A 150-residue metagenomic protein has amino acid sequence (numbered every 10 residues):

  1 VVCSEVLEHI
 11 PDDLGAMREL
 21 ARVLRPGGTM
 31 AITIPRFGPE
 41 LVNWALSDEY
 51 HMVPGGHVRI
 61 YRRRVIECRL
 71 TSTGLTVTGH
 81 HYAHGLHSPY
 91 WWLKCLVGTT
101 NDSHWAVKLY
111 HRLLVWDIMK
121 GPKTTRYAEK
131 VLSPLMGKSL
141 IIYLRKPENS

Functional and structural regions predicted by a protein language model:
V1-N43, R63-E67, I142-K146: Conserved SAM-binding loop
E5, G55-G56, T78: Generic anion/oxyanion-binding catalytic loop in active/binding sites
I10, R59-I60, P134-L135: Short, solvent-exposed loop/helix junctions and linker helices that flank or host conserved functional motifs
A45, H84-S150: A C-terminal cap/extension of S-adenosyl-L-methionine-dependent methyltransferases that defines the acceptor-substrate
D48-V65, Y82-A83: Acceptor-substrate binding/catalytic loop of class I
R69-L75: A structural motif corresponding to the C-terminal end of an alpha-helix and its immediate exit/capping segment
L75-G85: Conserved S-adenosyl-L-methionine
